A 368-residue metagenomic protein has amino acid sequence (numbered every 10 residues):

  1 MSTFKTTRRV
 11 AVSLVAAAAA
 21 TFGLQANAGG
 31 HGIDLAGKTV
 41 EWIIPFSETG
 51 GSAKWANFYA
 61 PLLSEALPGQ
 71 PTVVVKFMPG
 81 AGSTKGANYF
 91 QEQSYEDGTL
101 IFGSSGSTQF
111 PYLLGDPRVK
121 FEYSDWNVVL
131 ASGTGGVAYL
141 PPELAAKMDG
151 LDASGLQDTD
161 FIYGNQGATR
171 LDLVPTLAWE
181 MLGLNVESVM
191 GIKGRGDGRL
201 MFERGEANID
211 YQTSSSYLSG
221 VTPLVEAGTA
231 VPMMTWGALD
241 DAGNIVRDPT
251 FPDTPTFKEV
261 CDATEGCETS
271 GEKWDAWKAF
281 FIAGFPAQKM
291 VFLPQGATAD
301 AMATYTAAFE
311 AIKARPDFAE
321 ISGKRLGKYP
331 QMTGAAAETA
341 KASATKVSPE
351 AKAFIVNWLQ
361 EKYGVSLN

Functional and structural regions predicted by a protein language model:
M1-G37, E361-N368: Short, low-complexity disordered leader/linker segments with a strong preference for bacterial N-terminal type II
G29-V40, E65-V73, Y89-L100, Y112-I209 (+4 more regions): Hinge/capping helix and adjacent helix->loop/strand transition within the periplasmic-binding protein
V40-Y59, G80-G82, G164-R170: Extracytoplasmic "Venus flytrap"
W55-Y59, A81-T84, G98-P111, L130-T134 (+2 more regions): Ligand-binding clamshell of periplasmic/extracellular solute-binding protein-like
G82, K193-G194, T213, T333: Short loop/turn segments at beta->alpha junctions
V221-K313, E350, W358-N368: C-terminal lobe and pocket-closing loops of periplasmic/extracytoplasmic Venus-flytrap solute-binding proteins
G237-I245, F257, F318-S343: Mature extracytoplasmic/periplasmic domains
M332-N368: Extracellular/periplasmic bilobal clamshell ligand-binding domains
